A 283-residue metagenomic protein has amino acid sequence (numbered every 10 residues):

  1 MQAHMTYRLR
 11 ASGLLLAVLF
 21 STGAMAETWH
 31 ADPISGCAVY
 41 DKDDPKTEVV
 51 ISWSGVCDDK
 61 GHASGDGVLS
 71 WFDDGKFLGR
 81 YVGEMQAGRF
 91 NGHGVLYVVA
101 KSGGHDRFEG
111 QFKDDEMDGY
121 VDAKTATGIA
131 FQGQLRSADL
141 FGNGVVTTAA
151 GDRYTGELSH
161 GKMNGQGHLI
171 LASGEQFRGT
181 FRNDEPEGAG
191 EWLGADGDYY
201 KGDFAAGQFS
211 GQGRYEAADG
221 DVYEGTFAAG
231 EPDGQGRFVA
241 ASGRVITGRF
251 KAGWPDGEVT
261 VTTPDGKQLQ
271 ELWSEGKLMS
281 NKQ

Functional and structural regions predicted by a protein language model:
M1-Q2, S280: Short hotspots in intrinsically disordered terminal tails
Q2-G13: Bacterial N-terminal signal peptides that target proteins for export
T6-R8, V18-L19, E109: Alpha-helical and His/Cys-centered functional microenvironments
S12-T22: Bacterial N-terminal signal peptides
M25-Q283: Glycine/tyrosine- and acidic-biased, solvent-exposed loop/turn segments at the edges of beta-strands
